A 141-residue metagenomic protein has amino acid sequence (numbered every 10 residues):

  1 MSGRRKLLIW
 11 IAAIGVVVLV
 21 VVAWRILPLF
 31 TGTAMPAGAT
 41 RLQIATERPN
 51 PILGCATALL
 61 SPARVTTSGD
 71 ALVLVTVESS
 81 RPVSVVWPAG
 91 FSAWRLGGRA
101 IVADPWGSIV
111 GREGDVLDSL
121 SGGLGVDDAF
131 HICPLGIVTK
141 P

Functional and structural regions predicted by a protein language model:
M1-V22: N-terminal Sec-pathway targeting helices
L8-W10, V22-P141: OB-fold and OB-like single-stranded nucleic-acid-recognition modules and their adjacent interaction interfaces
